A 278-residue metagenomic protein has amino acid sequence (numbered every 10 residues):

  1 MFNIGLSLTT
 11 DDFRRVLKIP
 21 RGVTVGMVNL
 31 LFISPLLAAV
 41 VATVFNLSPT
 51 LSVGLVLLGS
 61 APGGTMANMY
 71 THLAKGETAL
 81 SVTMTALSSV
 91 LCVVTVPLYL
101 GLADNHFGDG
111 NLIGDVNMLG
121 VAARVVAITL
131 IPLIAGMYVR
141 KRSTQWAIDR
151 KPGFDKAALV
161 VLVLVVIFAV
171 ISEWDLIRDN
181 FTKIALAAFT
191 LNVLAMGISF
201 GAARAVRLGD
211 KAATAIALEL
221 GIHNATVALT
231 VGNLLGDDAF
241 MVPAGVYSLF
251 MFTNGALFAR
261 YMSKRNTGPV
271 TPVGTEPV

Functional and structural regions predicted by a protein language model:
M1-V278: Alpha-helical transmembrane segments of multi-pass small-molecule/ion transporters
